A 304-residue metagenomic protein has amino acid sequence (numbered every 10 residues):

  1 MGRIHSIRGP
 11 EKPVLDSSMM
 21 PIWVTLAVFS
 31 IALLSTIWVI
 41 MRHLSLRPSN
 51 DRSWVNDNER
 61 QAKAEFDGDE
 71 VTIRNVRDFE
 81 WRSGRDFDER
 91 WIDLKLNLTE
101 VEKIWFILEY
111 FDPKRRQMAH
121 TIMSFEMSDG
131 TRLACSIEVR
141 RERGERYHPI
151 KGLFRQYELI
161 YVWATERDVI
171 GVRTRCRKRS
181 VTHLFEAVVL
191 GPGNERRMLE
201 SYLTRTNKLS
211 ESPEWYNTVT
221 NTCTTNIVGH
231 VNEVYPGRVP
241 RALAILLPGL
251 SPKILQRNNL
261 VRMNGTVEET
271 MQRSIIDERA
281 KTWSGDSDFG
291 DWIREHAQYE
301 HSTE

Functional and structural regions predicted by a protein language model:
M1-P21: N-terminal Lys/Arg-rich, disordered targeting/topogenic segments
D16-L33: N-terminal Sec-pathway targeting helices
V24-A27, L190, S201-E304: Activation targets extended, charge/polar-rich intrinsically disordered C-terminal tails
S35-D51: Membrane-interface motif at the C-terminal end of an N-terminal transmembrane signal
L46-K63: Alpha-helical transmembrane signal-anchor/signal-peptide segments
N56, E65-F66, E70, G84: Non-catalytic terminal regions of proteins
V71, R82-T182: Glycine-rich catalytic cores of cysteine/serine-nucleophile enzymes that process amide/ester linkages in cell-envelope
E166-T206: A structural motif
